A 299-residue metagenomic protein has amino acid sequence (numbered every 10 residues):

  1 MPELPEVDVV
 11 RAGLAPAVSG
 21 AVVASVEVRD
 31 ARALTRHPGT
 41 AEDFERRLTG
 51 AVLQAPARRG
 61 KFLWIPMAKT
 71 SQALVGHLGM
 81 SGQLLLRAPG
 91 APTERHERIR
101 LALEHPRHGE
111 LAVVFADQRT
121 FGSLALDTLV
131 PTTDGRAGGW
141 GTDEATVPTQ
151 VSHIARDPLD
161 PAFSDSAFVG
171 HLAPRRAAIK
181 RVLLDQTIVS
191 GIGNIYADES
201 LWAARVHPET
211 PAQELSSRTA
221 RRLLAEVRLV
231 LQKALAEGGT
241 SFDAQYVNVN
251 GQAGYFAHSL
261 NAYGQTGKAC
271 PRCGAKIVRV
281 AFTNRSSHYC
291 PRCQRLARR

Functional and structural regions predicted by a protein language model:
M1-G135, A145, R299: Gly/Gly-Pro- and Ser/Thr-rich, intrinsically disordered tail segments characteristic of DNA damage-repair and tolerance
M1-L4, P158, A162, S216-L224: Generic detection of long, well-ordered alpha-helical segments
A24-F44, A57, S71, A167-R299: Basic, nucleic-acid-binding surfaces and adjacent catalytic neighborhoods in DNA/RNA-processing proteins
T49, A137-W140, E237: Feature targets compositionally biased, intrinsically disordered low-complexity regions with long contiguous runs
L74-G191, Y196-A203, P211, L223: Phosphate/anion-contacting hairpin/loop surfaces
